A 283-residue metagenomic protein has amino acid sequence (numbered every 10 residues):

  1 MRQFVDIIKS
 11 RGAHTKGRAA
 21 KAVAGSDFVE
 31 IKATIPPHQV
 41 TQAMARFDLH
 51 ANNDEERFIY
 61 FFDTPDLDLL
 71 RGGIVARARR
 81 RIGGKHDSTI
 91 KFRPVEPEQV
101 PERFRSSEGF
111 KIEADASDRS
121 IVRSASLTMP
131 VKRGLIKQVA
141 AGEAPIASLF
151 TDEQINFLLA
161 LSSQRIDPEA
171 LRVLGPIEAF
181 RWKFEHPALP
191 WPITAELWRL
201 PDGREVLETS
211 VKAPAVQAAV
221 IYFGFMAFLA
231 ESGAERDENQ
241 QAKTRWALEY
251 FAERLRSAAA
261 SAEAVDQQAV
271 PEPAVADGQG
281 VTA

Functional and structural regions predicted by a protein language model:
R2-A283: Phosphate-end processing signature that detects enzymes handling 5′-triphosphorylated RNA and polyphosphate
